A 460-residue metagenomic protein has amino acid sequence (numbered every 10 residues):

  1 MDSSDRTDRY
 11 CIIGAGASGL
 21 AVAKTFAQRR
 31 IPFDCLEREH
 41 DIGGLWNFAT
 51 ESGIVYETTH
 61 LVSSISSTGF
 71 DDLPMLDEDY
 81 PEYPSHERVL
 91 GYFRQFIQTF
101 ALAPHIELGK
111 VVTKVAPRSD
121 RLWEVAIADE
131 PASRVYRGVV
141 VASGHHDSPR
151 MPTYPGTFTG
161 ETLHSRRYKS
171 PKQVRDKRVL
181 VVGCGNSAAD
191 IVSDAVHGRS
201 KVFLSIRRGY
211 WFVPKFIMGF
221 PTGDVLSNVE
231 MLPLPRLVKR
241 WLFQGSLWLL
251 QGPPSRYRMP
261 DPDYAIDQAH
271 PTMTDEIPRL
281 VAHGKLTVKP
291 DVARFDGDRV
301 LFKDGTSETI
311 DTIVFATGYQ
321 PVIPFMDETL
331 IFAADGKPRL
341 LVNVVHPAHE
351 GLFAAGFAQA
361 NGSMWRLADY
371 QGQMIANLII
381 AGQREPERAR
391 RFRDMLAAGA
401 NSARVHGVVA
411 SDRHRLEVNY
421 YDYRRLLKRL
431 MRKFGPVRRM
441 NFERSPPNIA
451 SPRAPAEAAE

Functional and structural regions predicted by a protein language model:
D2-L61, P74, D79-F216, V229-R388 (+1 more regions): Flavin (primarily FAD) cofactor-binding/catalytic cores of flavoenzymes
S67-D71: Active-site segment of extracytoplasmic enzymes that catalyze sulfate/phosphate-ester chemistry
V225-S227: Conformationally flexible catalytic loops at phosphate/diphosphate-handling active centers
E385-S402: The conserved 3'-phosphoadenosine-5'-phosphosulfate
